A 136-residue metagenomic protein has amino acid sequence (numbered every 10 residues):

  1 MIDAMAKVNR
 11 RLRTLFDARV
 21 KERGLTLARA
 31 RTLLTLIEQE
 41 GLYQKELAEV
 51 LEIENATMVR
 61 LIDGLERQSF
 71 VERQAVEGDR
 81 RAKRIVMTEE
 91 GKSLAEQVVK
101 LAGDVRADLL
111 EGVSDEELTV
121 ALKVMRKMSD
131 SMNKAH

Functional and structural regions predicted by a protein language model:
M1-R23, M132: N-terminal leader segment of winged-helix/HTH proteins
I2-D3, R23-L34, K45, V59: Short alpha-helical elements of helix-turn-helix
A6, L34-E38, V99: Short, locally clustered residues in the helix-turn-helix/winged-helix DNA-binding domain
R11, T35-Q39, S131: Short amphipathic alpha-helical elements of helix-turn-helix/winged-helix folds
R13, G41, D63-K123: Charged, amphipathic alpha-helical coiled-coil/dimerization segments
A48: The alpha-helix within a helix-turn-helix
E116-H136: C-terminal regulatory/oligomerization modules of transcriptional regulators
